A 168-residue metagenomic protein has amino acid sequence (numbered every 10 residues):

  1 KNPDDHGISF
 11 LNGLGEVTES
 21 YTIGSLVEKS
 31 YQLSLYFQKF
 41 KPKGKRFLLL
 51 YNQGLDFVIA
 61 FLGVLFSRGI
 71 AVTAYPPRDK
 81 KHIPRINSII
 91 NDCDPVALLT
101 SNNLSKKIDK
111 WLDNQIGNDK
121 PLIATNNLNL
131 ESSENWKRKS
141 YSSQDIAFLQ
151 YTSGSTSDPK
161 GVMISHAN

Functional and structural regions predicted by a protein language model:
P3-D5, K43-G44, P95, D119 (+1 more regions): A general structural motif
P3-H6, I123-A124, S132-D158, M163 (+1 more regions): Conserved pre-ATP/AMP-binding loop-to-beta segment of ANL
I8-V58, R78-N87, S133-S140, I164-A167: Conserved AMP-binding/adenylate-forming core of the ANL superfamily
F47, G54-P77, S88, D92-A97: A short helix-loop-beta submotif of the ANL/AMP-binding
Y51, Y75, D119-L130: Short beta-strand elements of ligand-binding domains
I70-V72, N87-N102, A147-L149, M163-N168: AMP-binding/adenylate-forming
P76-W111, E131-S133: Conserved ATP-dependent adenylate/AMP-binding module captured primarily in the ANL superfamily
I108-P121: Internal alpha/beta domain cores that form substrate/cofactor-binding pockets in large enzymes and binding proteins
